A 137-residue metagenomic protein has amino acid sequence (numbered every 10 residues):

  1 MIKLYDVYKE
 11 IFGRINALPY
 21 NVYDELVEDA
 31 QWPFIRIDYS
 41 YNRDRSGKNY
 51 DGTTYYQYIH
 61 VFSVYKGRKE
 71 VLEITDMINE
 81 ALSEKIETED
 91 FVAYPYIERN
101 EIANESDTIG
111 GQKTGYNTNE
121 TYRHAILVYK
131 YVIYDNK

Functional and structural regions predicted by a protein language model:
M1-D29, Y39-K137: Charged, amphipathic alpha-helical segments and their flanking helix caps
